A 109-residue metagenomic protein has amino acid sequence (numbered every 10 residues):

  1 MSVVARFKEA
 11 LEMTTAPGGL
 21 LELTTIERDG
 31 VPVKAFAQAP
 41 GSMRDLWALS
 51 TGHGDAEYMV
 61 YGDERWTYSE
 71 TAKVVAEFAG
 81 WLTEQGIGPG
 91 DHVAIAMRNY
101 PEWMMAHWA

Functional and structural regions predicted by a protein language model:
M1-G41: Flexible, non-catalytic linker and terminal segments flanking ANL/adenylate-forming cores
E22-R28, D45-E70: AMP-dependent adenylate-forming
A35-A39, D55-W108: Conserved AMP-binding/adenylate-forming core of the ANL superfamily
